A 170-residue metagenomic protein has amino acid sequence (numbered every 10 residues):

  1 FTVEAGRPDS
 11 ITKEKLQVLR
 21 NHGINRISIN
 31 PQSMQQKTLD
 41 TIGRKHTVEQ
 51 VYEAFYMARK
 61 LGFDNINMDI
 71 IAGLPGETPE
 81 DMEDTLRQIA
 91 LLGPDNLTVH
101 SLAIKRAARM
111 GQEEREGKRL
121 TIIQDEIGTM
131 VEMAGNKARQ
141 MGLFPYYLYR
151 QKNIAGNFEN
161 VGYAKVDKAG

Functional and structural regions predicted by a protein language model:
F1-A134: Conserved non-cysteine loop/helix-boundary elements of the Radical SAM core domain that shape
R115-G170: Auxiliary Fe-S-binding modules of radical SAM enzymes
